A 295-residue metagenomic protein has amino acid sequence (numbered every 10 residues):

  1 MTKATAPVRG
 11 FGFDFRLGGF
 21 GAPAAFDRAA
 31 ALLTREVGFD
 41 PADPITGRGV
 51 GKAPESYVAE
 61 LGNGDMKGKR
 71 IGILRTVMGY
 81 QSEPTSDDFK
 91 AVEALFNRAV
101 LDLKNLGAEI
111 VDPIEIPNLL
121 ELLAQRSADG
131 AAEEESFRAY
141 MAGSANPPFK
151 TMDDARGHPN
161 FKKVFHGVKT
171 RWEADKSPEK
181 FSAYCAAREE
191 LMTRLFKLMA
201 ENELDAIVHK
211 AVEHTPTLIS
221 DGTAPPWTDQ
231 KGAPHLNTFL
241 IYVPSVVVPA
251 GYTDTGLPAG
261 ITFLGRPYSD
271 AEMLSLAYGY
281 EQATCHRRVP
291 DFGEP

Functional and structural regions predicted by a protein language model:
M1-V77, N97, D102-K104, L240-P295: Structural helix-boundary/capping segments
P7, E60, D65-Q81, G130-T193 (+1 more regions): Short helix-loop capping/hinge segments that flank enzyme active sites or metal/cofactor-binding pockets
R16-G21, E83-F89, L123-S127, A183-Y184 (+2 more regions): Second-shell loop/turn segments in exported
A24-E55, E83-L120, E135-D153: Acidic-enriched catalytic cores of C-N bond-cleaving enzymes acting on peptides and small amides
M78-S82, D88, N118-E121, T215-L218 (+2 more regions): Flexible loop/turn segments at secondary-structure boundaries
P84, N202, P216-H235: Short, surface-exposed loop/helix-turn segments at secondary-structure junctions that function as lids/hinges flanking
D205: Conserved acidic residues
